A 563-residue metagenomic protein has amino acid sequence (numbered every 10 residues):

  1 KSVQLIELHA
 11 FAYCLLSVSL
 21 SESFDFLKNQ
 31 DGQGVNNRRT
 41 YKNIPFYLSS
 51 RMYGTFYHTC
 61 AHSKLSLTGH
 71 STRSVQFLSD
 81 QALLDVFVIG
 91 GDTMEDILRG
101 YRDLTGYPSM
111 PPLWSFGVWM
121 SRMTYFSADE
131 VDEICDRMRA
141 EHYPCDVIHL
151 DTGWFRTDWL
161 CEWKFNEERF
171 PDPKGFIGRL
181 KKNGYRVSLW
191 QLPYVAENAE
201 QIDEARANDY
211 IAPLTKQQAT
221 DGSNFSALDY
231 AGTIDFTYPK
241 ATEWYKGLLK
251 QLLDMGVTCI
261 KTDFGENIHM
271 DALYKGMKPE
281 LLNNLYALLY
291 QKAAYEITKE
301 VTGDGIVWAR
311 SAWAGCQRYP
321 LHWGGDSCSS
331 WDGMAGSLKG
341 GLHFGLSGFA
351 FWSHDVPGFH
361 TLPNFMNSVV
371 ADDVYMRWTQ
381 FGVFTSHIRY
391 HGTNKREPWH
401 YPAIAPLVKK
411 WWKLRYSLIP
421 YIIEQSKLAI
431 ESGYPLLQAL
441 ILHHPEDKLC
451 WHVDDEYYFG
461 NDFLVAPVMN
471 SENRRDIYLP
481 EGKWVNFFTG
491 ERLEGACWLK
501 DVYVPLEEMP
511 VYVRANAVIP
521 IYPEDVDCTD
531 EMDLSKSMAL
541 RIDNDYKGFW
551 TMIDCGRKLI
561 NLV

Functional and structural regions predicted by a protein language model:
K1-M509, V513-R514, C555-R557: Catalytic-domain carbohydrate-binding cleft regions of carbohydrate-active enzymes
E508-V563: Accessory, solvent-exposed terminal regions and/or long lumenal/extracellular loops of proteins
